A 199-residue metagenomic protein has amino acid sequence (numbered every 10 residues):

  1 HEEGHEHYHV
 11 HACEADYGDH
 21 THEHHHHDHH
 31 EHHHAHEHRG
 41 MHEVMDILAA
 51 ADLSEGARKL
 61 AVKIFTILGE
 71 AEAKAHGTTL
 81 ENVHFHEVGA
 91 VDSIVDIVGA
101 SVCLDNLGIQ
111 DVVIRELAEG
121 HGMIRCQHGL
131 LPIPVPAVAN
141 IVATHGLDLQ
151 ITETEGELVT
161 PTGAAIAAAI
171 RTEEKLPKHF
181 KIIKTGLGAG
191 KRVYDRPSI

Functional and structural regions predicted by a protein language model:
H1-V44: Histidine-centered metal-binding segments
E37-E87: Anion-binding (especially nucleotide phosphate/pyrophosphate-binding) glycine-rich loop and adjoining beta-alpha core
R39, G56-K59, K63, L80 (+5 more regions): Residues forming well-ordered secondary-structure scaffolds
E43-I47, K63, I67-E70, G99-N106 (+2 more regions): Alpha-helical scaffold segments in soluble metabolic enzymes
A50-K59, H84-V91, M123-G129, Q150-L158: Flexible, glycine/proline-enriched loop segments at strand-loop-helix junctions that form or flank small-ligand binding
F85-G108: Conserved phosphate/anionic-ligand binding catalytic regions in large, soluble enzymes, centered on
I109-I199: Mobile "lid/hinge" segments at catalytic clefts and subdomain interfaces of large enzymes
